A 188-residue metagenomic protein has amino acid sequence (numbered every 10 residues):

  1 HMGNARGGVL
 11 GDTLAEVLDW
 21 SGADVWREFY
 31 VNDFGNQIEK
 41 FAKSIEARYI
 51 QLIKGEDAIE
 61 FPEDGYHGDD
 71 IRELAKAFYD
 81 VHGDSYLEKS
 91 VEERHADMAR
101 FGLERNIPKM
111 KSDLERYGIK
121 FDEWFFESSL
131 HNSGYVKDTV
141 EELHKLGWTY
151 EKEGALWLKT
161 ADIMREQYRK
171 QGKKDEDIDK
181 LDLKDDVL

Functional and structural regions predicted by a protein language model:
M2-L188: NTP-dependent nucleotidyl-transfer catalytic core
